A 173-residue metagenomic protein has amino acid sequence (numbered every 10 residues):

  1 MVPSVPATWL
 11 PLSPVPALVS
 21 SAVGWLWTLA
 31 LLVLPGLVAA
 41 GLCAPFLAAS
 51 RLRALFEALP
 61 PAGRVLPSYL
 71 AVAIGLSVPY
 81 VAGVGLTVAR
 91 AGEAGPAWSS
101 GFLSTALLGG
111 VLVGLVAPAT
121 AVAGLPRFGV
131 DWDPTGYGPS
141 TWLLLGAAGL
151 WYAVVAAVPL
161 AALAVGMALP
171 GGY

Functional and structural regions predicted by a protein language model:
M1-L26, G172-Y173: Short, strongly hydrophobic alpha-helical membrane anchors
S21-A71: Cytosolic-side membrane-entry/anchor segment at the start of a transmembrane helix
A22-V38, W98-V116: Alpha-helical transmembrane segments
P45-A62, A91-E93, A121-W142: Cytoplasmic membrane-interface regions of multi-pass membrane proteins
G63-A91: A generic, lipid-embedded transmembrane alpha helix
V65-I74, Y137-V154: Loop-to-transmembrane boundary segments
Y69-Y80, T105-L115, A153-A157: Hydrophobic alpha-helical membrane-insertion segments
V158-Y173: Juxtamembrane boundary at the C-terminal end of a transmembrane helix
